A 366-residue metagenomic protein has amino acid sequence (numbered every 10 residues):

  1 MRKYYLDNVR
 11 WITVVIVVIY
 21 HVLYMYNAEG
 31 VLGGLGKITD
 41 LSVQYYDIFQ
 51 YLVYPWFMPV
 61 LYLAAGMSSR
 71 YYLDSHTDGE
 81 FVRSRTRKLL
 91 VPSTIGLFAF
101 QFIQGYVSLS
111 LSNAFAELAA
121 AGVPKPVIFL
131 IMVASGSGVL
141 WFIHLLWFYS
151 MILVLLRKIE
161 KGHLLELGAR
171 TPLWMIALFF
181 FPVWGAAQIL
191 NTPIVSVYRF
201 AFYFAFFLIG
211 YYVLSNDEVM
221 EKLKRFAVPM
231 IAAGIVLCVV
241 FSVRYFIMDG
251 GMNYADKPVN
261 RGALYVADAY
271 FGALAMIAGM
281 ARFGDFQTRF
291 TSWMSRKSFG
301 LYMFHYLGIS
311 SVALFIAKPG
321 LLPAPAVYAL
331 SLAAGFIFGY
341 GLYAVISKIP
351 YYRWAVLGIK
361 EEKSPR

Functional and structural regions predicted by a protein language model:
M1-P182, N191-T192, P319-R366: Membrane-cytosol interface segments of multi-pass membrane proteins, especially ER/Golgi lipid-handling enzymes
R2-V9, D47-Q50, G79, R83 (+9 more regions): Membrane-interface helix-boundary signature
Y46-P59, I131-L145, A186-F206, S242-G272: Interfacial loop-to-helix transition and helix-capping segments at the boundaries of transmembrane helices
A65-S69, F148, I152, L156 (+4 more regions): Transmembrane alpha-helical segments
D74-E80, K158-L167, S215-V228, A275-W293 (+2 more regions): Membrane-interface junctions at the ends of membrane-embedded or membrane-associated helices
R85-S93, F226-G234, K297, L301: Junctions where cytoplasmic loops transition into the N-terminal start of transmembrane alpha-helices in multi-pass
G96, I235, V239-V243, D249-I349: Alpha-helical transmembrane segments of multi-pass integral membrane proteins
L156-A255: Aromatic-enriched alpha-helical transmembrane segments of multi-pass intramembrane proteins
